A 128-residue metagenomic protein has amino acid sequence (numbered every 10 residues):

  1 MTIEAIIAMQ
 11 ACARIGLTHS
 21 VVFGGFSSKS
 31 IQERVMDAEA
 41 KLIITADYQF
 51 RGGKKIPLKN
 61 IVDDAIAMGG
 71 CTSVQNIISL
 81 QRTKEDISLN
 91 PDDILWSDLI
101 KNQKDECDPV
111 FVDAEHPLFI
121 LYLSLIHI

Functional and structural regions predicted by a protein language model:
M1-Q32: Conserved AMP-binding/adenylate-forming
T18, K41, Q75: Short acidic/polar active-site loop segments enriched in Thr and Asp
F26-G69: Conserved ATP-dependent adenylate/AMP-binding module captured primarily in the ANL superfamily
A46, L80-Q81: Conserved residues at the C-terminal ends of beta-strands
Q49, T83-K84, D105: Flexible, active-site-proximal loop/turn residues at the rims of small-molecule/cofactor binding pockets and catalytic
G70-V74: Short helix-terminating capping/connector loops at secondary-structure junctions
Q75-S79, S88-Y122: Conserved pre-ATP/AMP-binding loop-to-beta segment of ANL
L123-I128: Conserved small/polar residues in nucleotide/adenosyl-binding loops
